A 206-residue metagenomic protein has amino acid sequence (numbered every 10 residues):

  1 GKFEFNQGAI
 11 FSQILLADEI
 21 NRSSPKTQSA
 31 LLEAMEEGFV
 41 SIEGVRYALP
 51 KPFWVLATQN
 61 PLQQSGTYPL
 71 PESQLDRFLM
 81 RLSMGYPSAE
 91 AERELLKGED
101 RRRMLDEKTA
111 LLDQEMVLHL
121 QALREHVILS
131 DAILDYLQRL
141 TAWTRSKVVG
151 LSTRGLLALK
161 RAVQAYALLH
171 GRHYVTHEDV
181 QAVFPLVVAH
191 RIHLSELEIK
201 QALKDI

Functional and structural regions predicted by a protein language model:
G1-L16: Conserved alpha-helical scaffold flanking the Walker A/P-loop in AAA+ ATPase domains
E19-T27, M35-L112, V117-H126, Q164-Y166: Canonical AAA+ ATPase core
A34, G98, L140, A182-L186: Short acidic/histidine-centered micro-motifs embedded in hydrophobic/aromatic stretches that mark compact functional
E107-L159: Conserved AAA+ ATPase small/helical "lid" subdomain
W143-I206: C-terminal engagement/docking regions of AAA+ P-loop ATPases
